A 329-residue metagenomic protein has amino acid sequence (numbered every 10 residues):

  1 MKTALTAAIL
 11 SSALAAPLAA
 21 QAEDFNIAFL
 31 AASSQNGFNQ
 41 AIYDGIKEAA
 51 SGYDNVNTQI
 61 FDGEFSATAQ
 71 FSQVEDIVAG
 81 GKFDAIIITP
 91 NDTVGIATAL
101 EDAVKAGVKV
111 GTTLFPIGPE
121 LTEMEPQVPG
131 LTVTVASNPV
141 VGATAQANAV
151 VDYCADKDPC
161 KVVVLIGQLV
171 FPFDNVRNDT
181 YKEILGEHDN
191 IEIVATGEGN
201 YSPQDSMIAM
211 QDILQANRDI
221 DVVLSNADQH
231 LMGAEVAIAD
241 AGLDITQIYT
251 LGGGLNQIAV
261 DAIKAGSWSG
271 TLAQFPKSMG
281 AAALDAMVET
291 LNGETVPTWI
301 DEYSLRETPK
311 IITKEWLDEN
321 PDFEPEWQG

Functional and structural regions predicted by a protein language model:
M1-A22: Gram-negative bacterial Sec-dependent N-terminal signal peptides
A20-I27, C154-P159: Immediate post-signal peptide segment of exported/extracytoplasmic ligand-binding proteins
D24-F25, L165, L169, M279-G329: Hinge/cleft segment of the Venus flytrap/periplasmic-binding protein
N26-Y53, T58-I77, I87-V94, I166-V176 (+2 more regions): Extracytoplasmic "Venus flytrap"
F38-G52, G142-Q146, P172-I191, A209 (+1 more regions): Short, solvent-exposed amphipathic alpha-helices that sit in or adjacent to ligand/effector-binding or catalytic
Q70, V133-C160, D205-S206, L255-A259 (+1 more regions): Hydrophobic alpha-helical segments within soluble ligand-binding/sensing domains
E75, A85-K105, T180-Y181, V194-D261: Hydrophobic alpha-helical
A99-V141, N256-K264: Flexible loop/hinge segments that line or gate small-molecule binding clefts
